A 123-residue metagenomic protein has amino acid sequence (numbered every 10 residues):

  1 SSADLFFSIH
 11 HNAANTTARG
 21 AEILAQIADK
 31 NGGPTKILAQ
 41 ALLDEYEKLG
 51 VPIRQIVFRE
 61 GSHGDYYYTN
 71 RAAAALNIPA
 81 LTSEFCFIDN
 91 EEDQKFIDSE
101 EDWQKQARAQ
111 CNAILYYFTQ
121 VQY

Functional and structural regions predicted by a protein language model:
S1-Y123: Active-site-proximal helix/loop segments of hydrolytic enzymes
